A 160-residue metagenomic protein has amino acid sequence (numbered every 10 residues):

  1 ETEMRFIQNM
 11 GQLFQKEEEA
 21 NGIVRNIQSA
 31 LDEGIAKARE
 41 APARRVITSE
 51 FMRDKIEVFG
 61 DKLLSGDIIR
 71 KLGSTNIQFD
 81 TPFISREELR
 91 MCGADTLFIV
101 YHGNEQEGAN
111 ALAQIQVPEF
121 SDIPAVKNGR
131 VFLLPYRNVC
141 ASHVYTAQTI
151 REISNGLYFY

Functional and structural regions predicted by a protein language model:
E1-T2, K16-N26, R53, E57-D61 (+4 more regions): Extracytoplasmic/periplasmic, Sec-exported soluble proteins
T2-R5, Q12, N21, A38 (+1 more regions): Structured C-terminal subdomain patch of bacterial secreted/periplasmic proteins
M10, Q15-E17, V58-F59, I69 (+1 more regions): A residue-level marker of the well-folded mature domains of exported/periplasmic proteins
E19-L72: Basic- and aromatic-lined ligand-binding clefts that recognize polyanionic substrates
R70-D80: A local structural motif
P82-R86, V117: Structural motif corresponding to alpha-helix initiation and N-cap regions
R86-I99: Proline-aspartate-enriched helix->loop->beta-strand connector
